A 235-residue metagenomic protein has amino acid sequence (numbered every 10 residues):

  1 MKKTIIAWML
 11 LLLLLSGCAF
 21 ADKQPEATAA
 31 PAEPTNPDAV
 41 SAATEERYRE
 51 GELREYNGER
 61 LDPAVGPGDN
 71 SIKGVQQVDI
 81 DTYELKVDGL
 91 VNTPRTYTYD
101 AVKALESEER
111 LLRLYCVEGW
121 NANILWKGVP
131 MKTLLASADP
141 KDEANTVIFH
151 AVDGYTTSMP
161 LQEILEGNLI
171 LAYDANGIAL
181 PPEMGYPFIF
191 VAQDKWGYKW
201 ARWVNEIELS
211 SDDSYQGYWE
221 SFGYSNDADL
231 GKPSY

Functional and structural regions predicted by a protein language model:
T4-K23: Sec-dependent N-terminal signal peptides of Gram-positive bacterial secreted proteins and lipoproteins
W8, S71, L90, R95-T98 (+6 more regions): Preference for short coil/turn "hinge" residues that link or interrupt alpha-helices
C18-V78, L85, S137-Y235: Extended, aromatic/histidine-rich regions of cofactor-dependent oxidoreductases associated with respiratory
G74-L125: A glycine-rich, hydrophobic loop/mini-helix early in the fold
G89-V91, A101-K103, E118-W120, G128 (+4 more regions): A mature extracytoplasmic/lumenal domain signature
L105-M159: Mid-length scaffold segments of soluble, non-membrane domains
